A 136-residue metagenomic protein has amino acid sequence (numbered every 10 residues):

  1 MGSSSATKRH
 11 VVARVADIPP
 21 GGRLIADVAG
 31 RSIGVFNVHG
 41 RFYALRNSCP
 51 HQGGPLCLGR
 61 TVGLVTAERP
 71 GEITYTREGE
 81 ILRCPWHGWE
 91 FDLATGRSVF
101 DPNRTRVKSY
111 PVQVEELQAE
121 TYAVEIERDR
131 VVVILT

Functional and structural regions predicted by a protein language model:
M1-E78, D92-L93, R97, R106-T136: N-terminal pre-ligand scaffold of iron-sulfur
C49, C84-H87: Short cysteine clusters
D101: Acidic, mature catalytic/reactive cores of soluble proteins
